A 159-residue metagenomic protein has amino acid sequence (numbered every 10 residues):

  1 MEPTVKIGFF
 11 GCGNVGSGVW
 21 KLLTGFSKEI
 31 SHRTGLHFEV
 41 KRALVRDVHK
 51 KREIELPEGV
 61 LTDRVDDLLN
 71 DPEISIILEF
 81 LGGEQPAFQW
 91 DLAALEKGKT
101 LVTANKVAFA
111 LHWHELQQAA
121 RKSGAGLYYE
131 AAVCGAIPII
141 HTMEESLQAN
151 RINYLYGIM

Functional and structural regions predicted by a protein language model:
M1-K97: N-terminal glycine-/serine-/threonine-rich beta1-alpha1-beta2 phosphate-ribose binding loop of Rossmann-like
N14, C134, P138, N150 (+1 more regions): Charged, alpha-helix-enriched surfaces in structured cytosolic catalytic cores of large nucleotide-utilizing machines
L23, S27, H112, A120 (+1 more regions): Active-site catalytic pocket residues across diverse enzymes, especially alpha/beta-hydrolases
L44, E130, G157-M159: Short beta-strand segments
L61, L127-Y128, L155: Conserved beta-strand scaffold positions in the cores of enzyme catalytic domains, especially in NTP/NDP-utilizing
L81, A87-K97, K106-V133, I137-M143: Rossmann-fold NAD(P)-binding glycine/threonine-rich loop
T100-V102: A short hydrophobic/small-residue beta-strand
M143-M159: Conserved anion/nucleotide-ligand pocket segment
